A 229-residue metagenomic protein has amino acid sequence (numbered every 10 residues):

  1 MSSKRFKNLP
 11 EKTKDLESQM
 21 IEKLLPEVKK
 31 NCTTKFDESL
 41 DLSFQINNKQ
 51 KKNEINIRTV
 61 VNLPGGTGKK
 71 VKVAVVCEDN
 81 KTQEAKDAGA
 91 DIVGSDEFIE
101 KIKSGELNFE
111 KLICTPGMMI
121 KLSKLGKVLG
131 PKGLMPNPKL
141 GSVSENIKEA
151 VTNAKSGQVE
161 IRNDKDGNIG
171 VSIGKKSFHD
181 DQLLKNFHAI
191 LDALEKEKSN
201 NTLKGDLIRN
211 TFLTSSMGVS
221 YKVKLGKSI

Functional and structural regions predicted by a protein language model:
M1-K14: Generic N-terminal amphipathic, Lys/Arg-enriched alpha-helix
E22, P26-Q83: Translation machinery proteins
L24, A85, G130, L213: Residue-level signature of catalytic and energy-coupling elements of molecular machines, predominantly ATP/GTP-dependent
F36-L40, E197-N210: Flexible, glycine/charged-enriched surface loops at secondary-structure junctions
I46, C77, P116, I173-K175 (+2 more regions): Flexible glycine-/small-residue-rich
P64-T67, S104, E160-N163, T202-G205: Replace "in large, NTP-powered and nucleic-acid-processing enzymes" with "in large, NTP-powered factors and other
E84-D91: Glycine-rich phosphate-binding loops that contact phosphosugars or nucleotide phosphates
D91-E197: Long, charge-patterned amphipathic alpha-helical coiled-coil/hairpin "stalk" segments used as oligomerization
